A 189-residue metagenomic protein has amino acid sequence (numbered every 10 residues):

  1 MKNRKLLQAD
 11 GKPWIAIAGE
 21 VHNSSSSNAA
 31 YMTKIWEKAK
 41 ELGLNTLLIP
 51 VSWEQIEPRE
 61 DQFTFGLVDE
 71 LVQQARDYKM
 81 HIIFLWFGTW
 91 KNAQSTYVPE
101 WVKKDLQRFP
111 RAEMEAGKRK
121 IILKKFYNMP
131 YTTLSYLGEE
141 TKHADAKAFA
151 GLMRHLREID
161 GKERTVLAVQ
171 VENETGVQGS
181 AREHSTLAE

Functional and structural regions predicted by a protein language model:
M1-N45: N-terminal carbohydrate-binding accessory modules
Q8-K12, K40-E41, D77, D160-E163 (+1 more regions): Extracellular/periplasmic catalytic domains that process cell-envelope and extracellular macromolecules
W14-A18, T46-L48, K79-I83, R164-Q170: Structural preference for beta-strand elements that scaffold enzyme active sites
A16-N28, P50-V68, L123-K147, H155 (+1 more regions): The substrate-binding groove and active-site-proximal loops of carbohydrate-active enzymes, especially glycoside
I17, N92, V177-A181: Active-site-proximal flexible loops/turns
H22-S24, S52, F87-K91, V171-G176: Active-site beta-loop-alpha junctions enriched in small/polar residues
Y31-R111, L156: Aromatic-lined substrate-binding rim segments of carbohydrate-active enzymes
V98, K104-E189: Polysaccharide-binding and catalytic clefts of secreted carbohydrate-active enzymes
